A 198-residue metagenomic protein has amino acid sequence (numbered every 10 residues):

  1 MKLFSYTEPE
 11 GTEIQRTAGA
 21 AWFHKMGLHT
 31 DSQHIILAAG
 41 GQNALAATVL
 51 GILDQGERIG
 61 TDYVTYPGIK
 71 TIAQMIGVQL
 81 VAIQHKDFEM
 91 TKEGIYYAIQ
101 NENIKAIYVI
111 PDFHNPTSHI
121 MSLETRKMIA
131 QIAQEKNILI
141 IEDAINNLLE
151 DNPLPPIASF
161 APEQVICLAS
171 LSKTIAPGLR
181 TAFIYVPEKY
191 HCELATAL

Functional and structural regions predicted by a protein language model:
K2-K136, I141, N147-I166: Conserved core of the PLP fold type I
E163-L198: Conserved core segment of the aminotransferase class I/II
